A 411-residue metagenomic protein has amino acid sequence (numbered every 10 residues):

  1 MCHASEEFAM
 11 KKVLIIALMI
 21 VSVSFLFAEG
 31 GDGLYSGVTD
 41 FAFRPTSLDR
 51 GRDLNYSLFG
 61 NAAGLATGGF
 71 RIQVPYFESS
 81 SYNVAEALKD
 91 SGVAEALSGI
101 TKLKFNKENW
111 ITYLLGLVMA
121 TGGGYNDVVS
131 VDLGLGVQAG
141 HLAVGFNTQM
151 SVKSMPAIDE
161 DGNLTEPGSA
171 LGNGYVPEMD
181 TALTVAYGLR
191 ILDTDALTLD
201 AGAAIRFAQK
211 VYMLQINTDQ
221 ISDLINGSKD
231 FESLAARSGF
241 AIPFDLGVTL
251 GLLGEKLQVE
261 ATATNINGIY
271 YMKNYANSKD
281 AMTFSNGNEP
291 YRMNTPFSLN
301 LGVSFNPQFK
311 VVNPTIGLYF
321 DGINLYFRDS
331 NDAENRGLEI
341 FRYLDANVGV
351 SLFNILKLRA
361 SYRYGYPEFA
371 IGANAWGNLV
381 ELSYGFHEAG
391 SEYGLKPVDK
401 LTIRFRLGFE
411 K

Functional and structural regions predicted by a protein language model:
M1-A9: Short, Lys/Arg-enriched N-terminal segments with co-localized hydrophobic residues within the first ~10-30 amino acids
F8, I16-A17, V211: Intrinsically disordered, low-complexity segments enriched in polar/charged small residues
K12-V13, L301: N-terminal cationic leader/targeting segments used for protein routing and processing
V13-S22: Sec-dependent N-terminal signal peptides
S22-V23, G136: Short linear/disordered segments characteristic of secreted peptide precursors and small low-complexity proteins
S24-A28: Sec/Tat signal peptide C-region and signal peptidase I cleavage site
E29-K411: Subset of outer-membrane beta-barrel
